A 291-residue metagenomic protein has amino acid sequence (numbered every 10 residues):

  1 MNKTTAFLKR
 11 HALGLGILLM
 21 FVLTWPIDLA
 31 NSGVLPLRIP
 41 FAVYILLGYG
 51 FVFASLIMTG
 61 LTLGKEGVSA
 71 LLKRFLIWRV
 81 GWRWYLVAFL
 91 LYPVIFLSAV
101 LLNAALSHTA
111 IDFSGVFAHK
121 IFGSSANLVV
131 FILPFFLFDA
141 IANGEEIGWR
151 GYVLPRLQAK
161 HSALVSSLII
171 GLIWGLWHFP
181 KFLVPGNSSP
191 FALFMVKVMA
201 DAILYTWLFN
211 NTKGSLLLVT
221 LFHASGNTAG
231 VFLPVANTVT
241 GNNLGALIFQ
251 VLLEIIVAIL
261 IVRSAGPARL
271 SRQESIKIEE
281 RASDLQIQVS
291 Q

Functional and structural regions predicted by a protein language model:
N2-A142, V231-Q291: Specific transmembrane helices
L13-I17, W84-Y85, Y152, A163-S167 (+1 more regions): Alpha-helical transmembrane segments and their helix-entry boundary regions
T24, A163-F179: Small-polar-interrupted transmembrane alpha-helices in polytopic inner-membrane proteins
V80, W84, A159-S167, A224-G230: Small-residue-rich segments of transmembrane alpha-helices in multi-pass membrane proteins, especially helix faces
S98, V153, D201-Y205: Hydrophobic/aromatic residues in alpha-helical transmembrane segments
N127-I132, V153-Q158, L176-N187, L208-N210 (+1 more regions): Short juxtamembrane and helix-loop transition motifs at transmembrane-helix boundaries in membrane proteins
G144-I170, N210-S215: Membrane-interface helix/loop boundary segments of multi-pass membrane proteins
P190-F249: Functionally important transmembrane alpha-helices
